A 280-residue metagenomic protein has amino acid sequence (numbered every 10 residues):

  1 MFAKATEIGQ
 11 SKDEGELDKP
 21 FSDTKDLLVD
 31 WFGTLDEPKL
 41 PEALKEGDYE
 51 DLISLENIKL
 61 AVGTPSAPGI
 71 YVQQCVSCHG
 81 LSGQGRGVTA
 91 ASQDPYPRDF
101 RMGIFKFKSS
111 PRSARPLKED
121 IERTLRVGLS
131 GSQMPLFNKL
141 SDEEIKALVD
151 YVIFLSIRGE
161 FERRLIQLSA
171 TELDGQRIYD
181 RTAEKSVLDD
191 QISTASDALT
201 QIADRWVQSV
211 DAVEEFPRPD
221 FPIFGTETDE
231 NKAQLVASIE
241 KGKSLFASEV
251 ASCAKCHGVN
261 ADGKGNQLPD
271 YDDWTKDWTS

Functional and structural regions predicted by a protein language model:
F2-W31, A91-L140, I145-V152, Y179-D211 (+1 more regions): Extracytoplasmic electron-transfer domains, predominantly the class I c-type cytochrome c fold
K4-I70, L168, T194-S196, D204-S248: Electrostatic cytochrome c docking/interface patches
A61, I121, V127, V152 (+3 more regions): Catalytic cores of nucleotide-enabled group-transfer and carboxylate-activating enzymes in metabolic and assembly-line
P65-V76, R98, E119, R123 (+3 more regions): Solvent-exposed, polar/charged alpha-helical surfaces in well-ordered, non-transmembrane soluble domains, broadly
P68-P95, G128-G131, L155-R164, A247-D277: Periplasmic/extracellular electron-transfer cofactor-ligation site, primarily the c-type cytochrome heme-c attachment
L165-Q176: Post-kinase regulatory C-tail/linker adjacent to protein kinase catalytic domains
